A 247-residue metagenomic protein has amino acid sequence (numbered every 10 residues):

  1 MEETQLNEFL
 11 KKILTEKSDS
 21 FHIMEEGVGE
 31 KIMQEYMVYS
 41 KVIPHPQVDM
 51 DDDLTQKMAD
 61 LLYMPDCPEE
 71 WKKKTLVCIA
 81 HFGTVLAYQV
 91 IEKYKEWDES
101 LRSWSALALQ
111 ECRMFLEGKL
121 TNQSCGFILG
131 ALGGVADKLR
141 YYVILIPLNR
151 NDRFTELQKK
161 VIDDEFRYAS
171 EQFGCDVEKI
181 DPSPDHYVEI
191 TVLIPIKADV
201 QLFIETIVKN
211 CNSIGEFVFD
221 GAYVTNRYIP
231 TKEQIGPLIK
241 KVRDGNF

Functional and structural regions predicted by a protein language model:
M1-K74: Extended repeat-based scaffolds of very large eukaryotic assembly and lipid-transport proteins
M1-S18, L148-F154, Q158-K159, I180-Y187 (+1 more regions): Mixed-charge, low-complexity intrinsically disordered regions
M33-M50, W71-G83, K93, S103-F115: Structural detector for internal amphipathic alpha-helices that build alpha-solenoid repeat scaffolds
D52, L86-Y94, N122: Short sequence/structural elements of tandem HEAT/ARM alpha-solenoid repeats
M58-P65, V90-D98: Alpha-solenoid HEAT/Armadillo-like helical repeat scaffolds in large eukaryotic proteins
L101-G174: Long, charge-patterned amphipathic interaction tracts in eukaryotic proteins
F154-V200, E205-T206: Extended alpha-helical scaffolding regions
I190, I194-F247: Extended, charged low-complexity segments that frequently continue into or abut oligomerization scaffolds
